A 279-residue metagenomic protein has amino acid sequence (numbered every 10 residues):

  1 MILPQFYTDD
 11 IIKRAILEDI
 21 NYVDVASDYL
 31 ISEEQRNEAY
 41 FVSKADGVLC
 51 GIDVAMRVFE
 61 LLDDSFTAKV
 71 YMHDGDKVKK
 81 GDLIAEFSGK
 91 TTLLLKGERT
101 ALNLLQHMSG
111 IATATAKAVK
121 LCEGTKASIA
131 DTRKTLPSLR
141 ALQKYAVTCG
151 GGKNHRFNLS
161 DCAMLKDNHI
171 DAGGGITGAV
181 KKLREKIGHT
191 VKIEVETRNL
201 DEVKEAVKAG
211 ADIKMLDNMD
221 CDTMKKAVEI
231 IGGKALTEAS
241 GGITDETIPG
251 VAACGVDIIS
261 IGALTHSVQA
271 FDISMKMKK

Functional and structural regions predicted by a protein language model:
I2-A209, I213, D222-I230, L236-E238 (+2 more regions): Acidic/glycine-rich phosphate/pyrophosphate-binding loops and surrounding catalytic core that coordinate Mg2+
N218, G241, A263-L264: Short secondary-structure boundary segments
K234-A235, K279: Short alpha-helix boundary/capping motifs
S240-G241, I259, K276: Cytosolic regulatory modules rich in charged/polar residues
D245: Cys/His-rich Zn2+-binding cysteine-cluster or related metal-binding knuckle/ribbon modules and their
A263-K279: Short, charged, intrinsically disordered terminal tails
